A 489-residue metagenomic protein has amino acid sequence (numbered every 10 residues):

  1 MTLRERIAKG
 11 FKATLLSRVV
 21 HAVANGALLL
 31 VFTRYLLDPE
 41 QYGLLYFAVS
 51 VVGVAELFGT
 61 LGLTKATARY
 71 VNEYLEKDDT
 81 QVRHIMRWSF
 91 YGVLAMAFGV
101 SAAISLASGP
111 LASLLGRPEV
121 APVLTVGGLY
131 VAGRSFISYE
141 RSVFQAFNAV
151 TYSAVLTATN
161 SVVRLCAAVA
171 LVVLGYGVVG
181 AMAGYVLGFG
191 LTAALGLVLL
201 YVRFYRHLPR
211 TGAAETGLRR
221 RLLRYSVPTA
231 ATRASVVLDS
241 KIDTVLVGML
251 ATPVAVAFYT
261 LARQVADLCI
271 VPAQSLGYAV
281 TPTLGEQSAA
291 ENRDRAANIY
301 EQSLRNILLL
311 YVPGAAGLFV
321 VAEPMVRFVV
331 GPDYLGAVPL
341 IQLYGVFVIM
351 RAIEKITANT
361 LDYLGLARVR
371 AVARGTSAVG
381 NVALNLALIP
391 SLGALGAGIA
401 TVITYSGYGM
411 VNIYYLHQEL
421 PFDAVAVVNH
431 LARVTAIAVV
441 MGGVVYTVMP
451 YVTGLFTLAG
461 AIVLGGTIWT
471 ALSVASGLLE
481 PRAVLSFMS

Functional and structural regions predicted by a protein language model:
M1-T2, G175-M182, G196-S240, T283 (+2 more regions): Interhelical loop/hinge segments that connect adjacent transmembrane helices in multipass membrane
L3-K65, G92-S105, L124-Y130, S161 (+4 more regions): Signature of the first transmembrane helix
S17-H21, V52-G53, G59-G109, P118 (+2 more regions): Membrane-water interface segments that mark the loop-to-transmembrane alpha-helix transition
R18, A24-L28, Y46-N72, V93-A97 (+6 more regions): Small-residue-rich midsections of specific transmembrane alpha-helices
Y70-F90, F258-L366, R370: Specific pore-lining/lateral-gate transmembrane helices of multi-pass inner-membrane transport and insertion machines
T125, L156-Y205, A213, T260-R263 (+4 more regions): Hydrophobic alpha-helical transmembrane segments
G133-A158, V179, G345-S377: Membrane-interface junctions at transmembrane-helix termini in multi-pass inner-membrane proteins
Y446-S489: Membrane-proximal transmembrane or re-entrant/amphipathic helices at the cytosolic face
